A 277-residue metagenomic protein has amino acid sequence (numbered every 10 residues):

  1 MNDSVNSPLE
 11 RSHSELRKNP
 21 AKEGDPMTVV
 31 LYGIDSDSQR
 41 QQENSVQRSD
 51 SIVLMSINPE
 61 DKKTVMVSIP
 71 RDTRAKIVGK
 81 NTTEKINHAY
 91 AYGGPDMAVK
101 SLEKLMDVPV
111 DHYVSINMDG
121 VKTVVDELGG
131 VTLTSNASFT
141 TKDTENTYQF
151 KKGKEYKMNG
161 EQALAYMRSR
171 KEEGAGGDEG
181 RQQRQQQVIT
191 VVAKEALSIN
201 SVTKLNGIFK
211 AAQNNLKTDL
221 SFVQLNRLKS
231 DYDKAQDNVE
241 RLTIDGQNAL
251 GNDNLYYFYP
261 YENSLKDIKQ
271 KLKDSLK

Functional and structural regions predicted by a protein language model:
M1-K277: Non-catalytic, solvent-exposed segments at the cell envelope interface
